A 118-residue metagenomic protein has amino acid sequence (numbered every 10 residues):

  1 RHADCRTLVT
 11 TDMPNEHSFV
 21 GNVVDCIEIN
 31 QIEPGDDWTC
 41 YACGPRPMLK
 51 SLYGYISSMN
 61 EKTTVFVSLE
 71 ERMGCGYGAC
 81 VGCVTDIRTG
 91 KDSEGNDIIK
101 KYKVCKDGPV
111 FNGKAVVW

Functional and structural regions predicted by a protein language model:
R1-W118: Reductase modules of NAD(P)H-dependent flavoproteins
